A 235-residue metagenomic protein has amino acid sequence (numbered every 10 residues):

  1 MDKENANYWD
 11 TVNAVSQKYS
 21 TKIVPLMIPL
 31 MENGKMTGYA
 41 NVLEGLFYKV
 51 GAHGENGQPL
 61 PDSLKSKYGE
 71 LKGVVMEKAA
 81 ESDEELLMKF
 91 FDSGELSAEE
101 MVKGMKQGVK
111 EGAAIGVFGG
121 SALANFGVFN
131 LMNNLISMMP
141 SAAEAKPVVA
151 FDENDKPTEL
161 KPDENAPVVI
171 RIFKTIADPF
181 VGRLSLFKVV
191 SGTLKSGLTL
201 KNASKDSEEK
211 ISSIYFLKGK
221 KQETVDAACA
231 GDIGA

Functional and structural regions predicted by a protein language model:
M1-A235: Structural and coupling elements of P-loop NTPases
